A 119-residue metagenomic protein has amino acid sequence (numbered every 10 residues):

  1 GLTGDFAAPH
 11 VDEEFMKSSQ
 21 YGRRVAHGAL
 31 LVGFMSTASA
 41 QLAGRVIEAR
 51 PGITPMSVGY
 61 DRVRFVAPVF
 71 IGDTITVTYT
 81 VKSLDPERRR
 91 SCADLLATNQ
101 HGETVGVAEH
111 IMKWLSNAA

Functional and structural regions predicted by a protein language model:
G1-A26, G44, Q100, W114-S116: Catalytic strand-loop segment that frames the active site of acyl-thioester-processing enzymes
K17-R23, S36-T78: Hydrophobic beta-strand-centered segment that forms part of the acyl-chain substrate-binding groove
L30-F34: Short amphipathic alpha-helical face segments that pack within enzyme cores and frequently flank/anchor catalytic
F65-A119: HotDog/MaoC-like acyl-thioester-processing domains
